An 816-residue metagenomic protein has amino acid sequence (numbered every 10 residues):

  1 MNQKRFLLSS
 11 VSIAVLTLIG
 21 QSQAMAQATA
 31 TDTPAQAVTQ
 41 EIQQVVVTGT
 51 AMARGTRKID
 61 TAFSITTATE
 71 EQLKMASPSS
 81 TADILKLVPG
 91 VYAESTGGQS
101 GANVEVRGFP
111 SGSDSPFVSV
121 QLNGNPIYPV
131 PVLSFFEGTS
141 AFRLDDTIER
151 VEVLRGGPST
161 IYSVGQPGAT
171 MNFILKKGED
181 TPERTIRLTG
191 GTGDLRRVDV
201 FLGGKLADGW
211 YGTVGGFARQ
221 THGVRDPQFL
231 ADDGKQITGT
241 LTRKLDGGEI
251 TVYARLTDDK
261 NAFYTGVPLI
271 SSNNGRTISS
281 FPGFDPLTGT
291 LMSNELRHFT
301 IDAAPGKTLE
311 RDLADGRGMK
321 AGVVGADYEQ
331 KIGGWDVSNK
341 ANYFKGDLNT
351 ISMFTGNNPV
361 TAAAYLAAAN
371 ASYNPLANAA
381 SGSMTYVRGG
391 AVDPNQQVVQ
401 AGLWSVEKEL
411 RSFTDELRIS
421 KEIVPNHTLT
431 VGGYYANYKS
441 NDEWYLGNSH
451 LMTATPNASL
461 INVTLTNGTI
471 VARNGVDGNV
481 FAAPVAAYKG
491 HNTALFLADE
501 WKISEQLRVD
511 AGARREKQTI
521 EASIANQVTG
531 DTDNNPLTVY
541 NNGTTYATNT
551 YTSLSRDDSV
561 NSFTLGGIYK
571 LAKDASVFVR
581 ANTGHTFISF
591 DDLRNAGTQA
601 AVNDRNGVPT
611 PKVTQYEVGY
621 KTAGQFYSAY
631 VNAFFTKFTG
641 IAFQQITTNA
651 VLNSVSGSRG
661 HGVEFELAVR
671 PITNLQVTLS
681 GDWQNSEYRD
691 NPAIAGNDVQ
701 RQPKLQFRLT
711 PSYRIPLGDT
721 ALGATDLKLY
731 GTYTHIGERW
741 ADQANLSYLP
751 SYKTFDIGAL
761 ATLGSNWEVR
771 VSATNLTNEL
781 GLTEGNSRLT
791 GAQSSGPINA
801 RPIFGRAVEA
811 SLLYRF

Functional and structural regions predicted by a protein language model:
D32-P34, T50, A82-P126: Extracytoplasmic beta-strand/coil segments of soluble accessory domains associated with Gram-negative outer-membrane
T81-I84, N103-E105, Q121, G138-A141 (+3 more regions): N-terminal periplasmic accessory domains that precede and gate Gram-negative outer-membrane beta-barrel machines
P126-R155: Short acidic/polar hinge/loop motifs at secondary-structure boundaries that mediate gating or recognition
E183-T185, G190-N294, G316-K331, R514: Transmembrane beta-barrel wall of Gram-negative outer-membrane proteins
T242-K244, E249-V323, I351-S405, A458-Y488 (+1 more regions): Acidic/polar loop-and-plug regions of large Gram-negative outer-membrane beta-barrel proteins
D336-N342, K570, S576-T586, G607-V663 (+3 more regions): Membrane-embedded beta-barrel scaffold of Gram-negative outer-membrane proteins
S628, A633-F638, A642, N653-Q743 (+1 more regions): Gram-negative outer-membrane beta-barrel transporters
T734-D742, A759-F816: C-terminal beta-signal and adjacent terminal beta-strands/loops of Gram-negative outer-membrane beta-barrel proteins
